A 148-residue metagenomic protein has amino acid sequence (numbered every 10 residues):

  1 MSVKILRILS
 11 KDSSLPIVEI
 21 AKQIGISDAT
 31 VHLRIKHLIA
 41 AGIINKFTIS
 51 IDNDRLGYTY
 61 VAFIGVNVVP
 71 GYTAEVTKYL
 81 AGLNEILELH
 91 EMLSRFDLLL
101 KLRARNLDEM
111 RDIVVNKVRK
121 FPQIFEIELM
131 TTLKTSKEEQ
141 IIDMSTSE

Functional and structural regions predicted by a protein language model:
M1-E148: A compositional/biophysical signature of low hydrophobicity enriched in polar/charged and small residues
